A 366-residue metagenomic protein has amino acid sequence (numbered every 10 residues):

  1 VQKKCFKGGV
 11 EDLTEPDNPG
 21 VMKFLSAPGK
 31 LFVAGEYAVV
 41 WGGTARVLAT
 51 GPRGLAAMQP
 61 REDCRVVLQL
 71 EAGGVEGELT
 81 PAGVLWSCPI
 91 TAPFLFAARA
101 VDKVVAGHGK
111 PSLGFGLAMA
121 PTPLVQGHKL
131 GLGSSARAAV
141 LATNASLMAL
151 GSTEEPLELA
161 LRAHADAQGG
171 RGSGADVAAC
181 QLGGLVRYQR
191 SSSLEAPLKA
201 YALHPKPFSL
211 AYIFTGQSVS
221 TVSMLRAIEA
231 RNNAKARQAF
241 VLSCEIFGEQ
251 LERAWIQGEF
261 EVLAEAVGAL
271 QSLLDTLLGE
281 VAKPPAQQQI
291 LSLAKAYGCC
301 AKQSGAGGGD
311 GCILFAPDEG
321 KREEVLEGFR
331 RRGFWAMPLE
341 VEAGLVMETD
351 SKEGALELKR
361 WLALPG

Functional and structural regions predicted by a protein language model:
K3-K4: Polybasic, lysine-rich low-complexity intrinsically disordered segments
K7-V10: Intrinsically disordered, glycine-rich low-complexity segments
D12-A34, A38-V39, V47-L48, L55-Q126 (+4 more regions): C-terminal nucleotide
V39-V40, V140: Hydrophobic aliphatic residue packing
G131-T153: DPxDG-like acidic metal-binding loop motif
G133-S135, S304-G309: Glycine-rich beta-strand-to-loop/alpha-helix junction loops that act as flexible
A138, G311-I313: Conserved short hydrophobic patches within well-ordered secondary structure
